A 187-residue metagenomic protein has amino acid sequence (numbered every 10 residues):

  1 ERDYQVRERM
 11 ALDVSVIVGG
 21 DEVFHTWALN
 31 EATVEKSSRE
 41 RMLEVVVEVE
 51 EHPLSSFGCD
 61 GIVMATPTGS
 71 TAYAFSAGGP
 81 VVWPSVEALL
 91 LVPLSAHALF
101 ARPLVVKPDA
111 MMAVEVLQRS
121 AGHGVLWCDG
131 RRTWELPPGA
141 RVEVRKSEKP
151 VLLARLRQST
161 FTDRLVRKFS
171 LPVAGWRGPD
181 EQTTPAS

Functional and structural regions predicted by a protein language model:
E1-D60: Catalytic core of DAGKc-family lipid kinases
E8-L12, A28-N30, R41-V45, D60-I62 (+5 more regions): A generic structural signal for short beta-strands and their flanking turns/coil linkers
V16-V18, K36-S38, T66-S70, S95-A96 (+1 more regions): Glycine-rich beta-alpha junction loops
V18-G20, T33, E51, G79 (+2 more regions): Short, well-ordered turn and helix-capping elements at secondary-structure junctions
V34, E50-P53, A101-S187: ATP/nucleoside-binding phosphotransfer catalytic cores, i.e., glycine-rich phosphate-binding loops
H52, S56-F100: Gly/Ser/Thr-rich active-site loops/lids in small-molecule metabolic enzymes that frequently grip phosphoryl groups
